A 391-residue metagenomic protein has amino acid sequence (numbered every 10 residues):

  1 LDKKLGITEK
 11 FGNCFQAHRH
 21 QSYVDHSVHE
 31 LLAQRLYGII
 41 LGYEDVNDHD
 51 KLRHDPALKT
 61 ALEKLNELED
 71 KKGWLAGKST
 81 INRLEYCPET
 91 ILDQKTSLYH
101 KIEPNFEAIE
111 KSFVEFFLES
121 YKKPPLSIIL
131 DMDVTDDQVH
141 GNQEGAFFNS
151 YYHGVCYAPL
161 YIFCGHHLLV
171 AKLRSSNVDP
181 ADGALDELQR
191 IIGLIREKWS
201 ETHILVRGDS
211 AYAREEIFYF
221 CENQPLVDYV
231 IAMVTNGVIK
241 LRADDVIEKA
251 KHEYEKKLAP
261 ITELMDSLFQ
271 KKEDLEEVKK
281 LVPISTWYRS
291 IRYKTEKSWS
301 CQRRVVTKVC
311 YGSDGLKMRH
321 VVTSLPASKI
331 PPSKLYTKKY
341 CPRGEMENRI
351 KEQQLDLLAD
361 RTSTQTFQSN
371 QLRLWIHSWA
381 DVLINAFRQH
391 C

Functional and structural regions predicted by a protein language model:
L1, H49, S333-L372, I376-N385: Short amphipathic alpha-helical "interface-anchor" segments enriched in bulky aromatics
L1-D179, G183-K198, N223, R388: Dynamic "connector" segments at or just before major functional cores
F11-F15, L58-L62, E253, S313-H320 (+3 more regions): Short acidic (Asp/Glu) and glycine-rich catalytic loops that position anionic groups and cofactors
H20-Y23, D133, H203-Y212, Q368: Conserved short loop/turn motifs at secondary-structure junctions
L52, D133, F163, A171 (+5 more regions): Generic beta-strand/beta-sheet core signal
P56-K59, D137-V139, L169, N177-V178 (+6 more regions): Flexible loop/turn segments at secondary-structure boundaries
V178-V238: Domain-level cores of phosphate- or acyl-group-handling catalytic modules
V230-L355: An anionic, glycine-rich sequence signature occurring as long contiguous blocks
